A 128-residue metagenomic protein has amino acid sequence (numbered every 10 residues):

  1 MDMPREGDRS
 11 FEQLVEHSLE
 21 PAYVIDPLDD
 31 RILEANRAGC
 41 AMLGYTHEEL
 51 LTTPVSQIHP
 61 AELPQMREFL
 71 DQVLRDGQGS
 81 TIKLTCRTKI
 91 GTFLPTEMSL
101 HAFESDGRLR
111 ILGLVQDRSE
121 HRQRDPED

Functional and structural regions predicted by a protein language model:
M1-S10, Q116-D128: PAS-associated C-terminal cap
A22-V24: Short hydrophobic secondary-structure edge segments in sensory/regulatory modules of signaling proteins
D30-L33: Conserved hydrophobic beta-strand signature of PAS-family and PAS-like sensory domains
G39-L50, A61-L63: PAS/PAS-like sensory domain cap-loop motif
P60-D71: PAS/Per-ARNT-Sim sensory domains
V73, T85-G91: PAS-family sensory domains
K83, F93-E97, R110: Beta-strand residues that line the small-molecule/cofactor-binding core of sensory signal-transduction domains
M98-L114: Short loop/turn elements at sensory-signaling interfaces that couple input to output
